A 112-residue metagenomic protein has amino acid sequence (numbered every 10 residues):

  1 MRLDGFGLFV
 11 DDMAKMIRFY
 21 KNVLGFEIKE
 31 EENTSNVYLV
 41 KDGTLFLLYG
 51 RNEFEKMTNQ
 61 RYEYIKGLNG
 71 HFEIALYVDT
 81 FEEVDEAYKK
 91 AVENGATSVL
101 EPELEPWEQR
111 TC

Functional and structural regions predicted by a protein language model:
M1-I17, E73-L76: N-terminal beta-strand motif that seeds the catalytic metal site of vicinal oxygen chelate
F9-E55: Core segments of cupin and vicinal oxygen chelate
M13, F81-E82: Residues at or immediately preceding the N-termini of alpha-helices
F19, E82-Y88: Short amphipathic alpha-helices within nucleic acid-binding modules
N36, L45, A75, V99 (+1 more regions): Short hydrophobic/aromatic beta-strand element in the GNAT-like acyltransferase core that lines or flanks the acyl-donor
E55-R61: A short, acidic/glycine-rich surface segment
Y64-N69: Short, flexible turn/loop "capping" segments at secondary-structure junctions
E86-C112: Vicinal oxygen chelate
